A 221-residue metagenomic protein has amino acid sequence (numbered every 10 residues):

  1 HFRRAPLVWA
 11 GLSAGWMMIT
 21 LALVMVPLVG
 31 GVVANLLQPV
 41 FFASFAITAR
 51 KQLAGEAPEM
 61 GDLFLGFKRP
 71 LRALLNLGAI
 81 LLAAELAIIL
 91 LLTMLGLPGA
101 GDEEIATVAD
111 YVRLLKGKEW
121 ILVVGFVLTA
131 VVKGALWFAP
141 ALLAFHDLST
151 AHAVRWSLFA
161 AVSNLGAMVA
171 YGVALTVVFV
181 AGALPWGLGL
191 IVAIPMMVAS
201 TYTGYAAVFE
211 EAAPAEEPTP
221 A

Functional and structural regions predicted by a protein language model:
H1-A221: Hydrophobic alpha-helical membrane segments
